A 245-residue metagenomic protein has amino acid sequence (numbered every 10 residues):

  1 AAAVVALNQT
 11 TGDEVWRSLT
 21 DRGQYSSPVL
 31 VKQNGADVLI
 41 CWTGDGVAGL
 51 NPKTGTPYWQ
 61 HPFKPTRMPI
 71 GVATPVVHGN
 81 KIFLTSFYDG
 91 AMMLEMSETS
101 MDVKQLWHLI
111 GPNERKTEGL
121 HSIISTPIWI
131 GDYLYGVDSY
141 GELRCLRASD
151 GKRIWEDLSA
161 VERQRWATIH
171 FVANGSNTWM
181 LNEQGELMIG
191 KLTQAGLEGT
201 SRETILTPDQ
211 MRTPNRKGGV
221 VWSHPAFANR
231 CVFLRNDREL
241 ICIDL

Functional and structural regions predicted by a protein language model:
A1-L245: Noncatalytic, solvent-exposed loop/strand surfaces of beta-propeller-type extracellular/periplasmic domains
